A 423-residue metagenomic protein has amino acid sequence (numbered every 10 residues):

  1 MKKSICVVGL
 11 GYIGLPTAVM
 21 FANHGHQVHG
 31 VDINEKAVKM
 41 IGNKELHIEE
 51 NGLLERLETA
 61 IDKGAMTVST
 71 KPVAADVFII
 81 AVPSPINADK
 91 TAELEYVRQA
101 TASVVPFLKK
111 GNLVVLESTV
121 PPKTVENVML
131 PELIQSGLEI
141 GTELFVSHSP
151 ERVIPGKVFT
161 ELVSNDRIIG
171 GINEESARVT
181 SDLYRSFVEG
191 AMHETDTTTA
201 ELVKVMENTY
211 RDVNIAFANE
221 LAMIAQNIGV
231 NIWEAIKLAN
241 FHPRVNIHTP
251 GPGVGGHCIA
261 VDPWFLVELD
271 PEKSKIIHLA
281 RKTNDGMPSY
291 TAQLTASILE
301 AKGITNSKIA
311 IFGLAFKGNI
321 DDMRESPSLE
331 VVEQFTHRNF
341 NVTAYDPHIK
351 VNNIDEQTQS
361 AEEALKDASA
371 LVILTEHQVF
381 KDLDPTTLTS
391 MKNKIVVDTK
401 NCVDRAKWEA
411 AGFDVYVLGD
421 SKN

Functional and structural regions predicted by a protein language model:
M1-N423: Structural/interface elements that position substrates and couple domains in central-metabolism enzymes
